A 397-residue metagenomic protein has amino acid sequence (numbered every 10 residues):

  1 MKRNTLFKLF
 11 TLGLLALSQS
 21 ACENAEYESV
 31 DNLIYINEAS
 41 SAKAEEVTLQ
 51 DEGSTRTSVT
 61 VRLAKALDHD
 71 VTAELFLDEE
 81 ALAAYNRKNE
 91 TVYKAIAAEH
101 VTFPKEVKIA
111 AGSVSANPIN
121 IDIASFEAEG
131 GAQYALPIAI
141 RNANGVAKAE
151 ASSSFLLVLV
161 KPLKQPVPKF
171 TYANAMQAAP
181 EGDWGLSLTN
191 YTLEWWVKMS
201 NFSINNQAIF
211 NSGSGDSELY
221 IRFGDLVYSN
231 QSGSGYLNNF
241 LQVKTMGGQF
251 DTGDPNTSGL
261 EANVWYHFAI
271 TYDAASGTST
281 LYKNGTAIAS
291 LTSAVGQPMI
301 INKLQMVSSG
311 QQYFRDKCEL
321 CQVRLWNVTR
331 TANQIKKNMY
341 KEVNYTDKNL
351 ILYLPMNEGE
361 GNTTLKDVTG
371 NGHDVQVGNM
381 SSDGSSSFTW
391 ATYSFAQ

Functional and structural regions predicted by a protein language model:
M1-S54, S152-L163, Q397: Bacterial Sec-dependent N-terminal signal peptides
A84-V107, Q249-D251: Short beta-strand and strand-turn-strand segments in soluble, beta-rich domains
S153-T171, K341-Q397: Extracytoplasmic low-complexity segments
L163-N239, R330-Q334: Extracellular glycan-recognition modules
N190-N201, F314-N338, I351-G361: Extracellular, beta-strand-rich glycan-interacting domains
V243-H267: Short, aromatic/His-centered strand-loop micro-motif at the edge of beta-sheets
N263-Y272, L281: Short tryptophan-centered beta-strand motifs in secreted/extracellular beta-sheet-rich domains of glycan-recognition
S290-E319, Y345-I351: Flexible glycan-contacting loops in extracellular carbohydrate-active proteins
